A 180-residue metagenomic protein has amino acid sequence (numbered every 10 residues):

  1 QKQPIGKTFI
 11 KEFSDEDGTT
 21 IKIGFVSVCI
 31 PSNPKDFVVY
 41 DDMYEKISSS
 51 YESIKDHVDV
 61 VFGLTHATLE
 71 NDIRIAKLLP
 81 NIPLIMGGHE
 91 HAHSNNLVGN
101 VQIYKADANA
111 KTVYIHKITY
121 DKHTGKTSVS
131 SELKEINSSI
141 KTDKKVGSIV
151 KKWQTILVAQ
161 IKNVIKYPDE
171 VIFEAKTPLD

Functional and structural regions predicted by a protein language model:
Q1-K141: Acidic, metal/ion-coordinating pockets
Y120-D180: A short C-terminal boundary segment appended to hydrolase-like catalytic domains
